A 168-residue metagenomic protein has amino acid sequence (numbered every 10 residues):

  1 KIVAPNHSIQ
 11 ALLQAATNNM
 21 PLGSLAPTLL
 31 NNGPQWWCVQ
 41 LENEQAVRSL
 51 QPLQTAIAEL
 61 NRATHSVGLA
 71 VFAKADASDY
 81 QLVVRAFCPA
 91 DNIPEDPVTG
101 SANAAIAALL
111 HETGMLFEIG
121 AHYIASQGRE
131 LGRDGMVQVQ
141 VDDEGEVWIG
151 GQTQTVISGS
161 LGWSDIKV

Functional and structural regions predicted by a protein language model:
K1-V168: Active-site proximal loop and beta-alpha junction motif in alpha/beta enzyme cores
